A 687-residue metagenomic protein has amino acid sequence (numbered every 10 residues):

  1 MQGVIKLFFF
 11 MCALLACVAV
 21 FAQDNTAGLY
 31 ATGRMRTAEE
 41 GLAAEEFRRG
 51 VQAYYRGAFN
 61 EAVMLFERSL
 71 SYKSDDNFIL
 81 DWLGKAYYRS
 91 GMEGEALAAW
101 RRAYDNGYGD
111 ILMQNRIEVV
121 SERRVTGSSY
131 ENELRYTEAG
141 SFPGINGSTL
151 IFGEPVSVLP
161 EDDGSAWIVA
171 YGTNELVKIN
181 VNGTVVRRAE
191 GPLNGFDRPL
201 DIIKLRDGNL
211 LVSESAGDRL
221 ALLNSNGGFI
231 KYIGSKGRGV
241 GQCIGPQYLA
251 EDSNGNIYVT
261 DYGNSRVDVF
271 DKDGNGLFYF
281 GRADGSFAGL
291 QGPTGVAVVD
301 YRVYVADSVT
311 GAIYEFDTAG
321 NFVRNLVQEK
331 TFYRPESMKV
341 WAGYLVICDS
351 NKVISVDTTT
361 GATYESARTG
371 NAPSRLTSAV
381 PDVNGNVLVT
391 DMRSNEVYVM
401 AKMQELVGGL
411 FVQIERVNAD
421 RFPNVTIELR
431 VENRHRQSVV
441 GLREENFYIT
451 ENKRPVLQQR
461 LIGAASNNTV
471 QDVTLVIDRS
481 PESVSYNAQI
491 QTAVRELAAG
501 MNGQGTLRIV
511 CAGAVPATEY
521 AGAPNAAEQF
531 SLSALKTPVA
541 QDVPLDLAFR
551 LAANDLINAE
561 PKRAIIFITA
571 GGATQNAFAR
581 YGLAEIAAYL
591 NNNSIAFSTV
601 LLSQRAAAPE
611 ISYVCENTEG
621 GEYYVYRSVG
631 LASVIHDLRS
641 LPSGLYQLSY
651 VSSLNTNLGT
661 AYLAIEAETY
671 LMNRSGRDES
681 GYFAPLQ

Functional and structural regions predicted by a protein language model:
Y88-L112, E118: TPR/TPR-like (Sel1-like) alpha-helical repeat modules
S148-D162, L193-R206, R238-S253, S286-Y301 (+3 more regions): Beta-rich, blade/repeat-based domains predominating in secreted/periplasmic proteins but also intracellular
Y279, D472, A488-Q491, A499 (+4 more regions): Exposed acidic/Ser/Thr-rich ligand/metal-binding surfaces
G370-F411: Blade-level signature of beta-propeller repeat domains, shared across WD40, Kelch, NHL, RCC1 and BNR/Asp-box propellers
E405-G408, N418-V425, E616, Y626-Q687: C-terminal "exit" segments of structured domains
G408-F411, V417-T474, P481-Y486: Acidic, polar low-complexity linker/tail segments
